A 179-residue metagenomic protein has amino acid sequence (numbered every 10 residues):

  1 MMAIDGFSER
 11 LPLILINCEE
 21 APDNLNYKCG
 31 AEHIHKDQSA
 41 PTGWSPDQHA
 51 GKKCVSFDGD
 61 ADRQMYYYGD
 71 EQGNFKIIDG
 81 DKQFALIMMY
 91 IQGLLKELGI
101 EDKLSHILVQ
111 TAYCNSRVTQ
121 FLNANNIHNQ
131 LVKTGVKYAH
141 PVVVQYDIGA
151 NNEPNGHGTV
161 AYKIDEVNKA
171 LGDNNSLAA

Functional and structural regions predicted by a protein language model:
M1-A179: Phosphate-binding chemistry for phosphorylated carbohydrates and sugar-nucleotides
